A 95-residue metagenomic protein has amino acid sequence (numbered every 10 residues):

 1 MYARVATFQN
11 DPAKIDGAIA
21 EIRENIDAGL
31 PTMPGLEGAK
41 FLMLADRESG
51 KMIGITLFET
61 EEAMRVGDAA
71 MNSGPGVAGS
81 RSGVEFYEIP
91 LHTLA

Functional and structural regions predicted by a protein language model:
M1-I55, E59-A70, A78-A95: Short S/T/G/P-rich N-terminal loop/turn motif that feeds into the first structured element of a domain
S73: Short, aromatic/basic amphipathic alpha-helical patches
